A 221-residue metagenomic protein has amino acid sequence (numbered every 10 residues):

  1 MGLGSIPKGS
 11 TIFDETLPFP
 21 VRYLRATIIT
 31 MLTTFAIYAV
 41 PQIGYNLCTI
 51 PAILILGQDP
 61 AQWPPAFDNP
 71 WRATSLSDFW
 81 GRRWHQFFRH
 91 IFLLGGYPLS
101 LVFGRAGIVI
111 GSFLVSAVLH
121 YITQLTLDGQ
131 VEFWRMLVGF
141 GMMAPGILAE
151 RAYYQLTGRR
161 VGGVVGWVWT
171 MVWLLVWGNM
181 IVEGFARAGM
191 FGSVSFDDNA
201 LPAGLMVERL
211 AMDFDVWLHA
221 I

Functional and structural regions predicted by a protein language model:
M1-S77, G81, V102: Membrane-helix and juxtamembrane interface regions of eukaryotic multi-pass membrane proteins
G2-T30, V102-F103, Y121-V138, A152-V161 (+1 more regions): Membrane-lumen (extracellular) interface motif
R22-Y45, R105-F113, V131-M143, V161-L175: Transmembrane alpha-helices of multi-pass eukaryotic membrane proteins
A39-L54, L148, A152, V176-G184: Transmembrane alpha-helical segments that form the membrane-embedded catalytic/substrate-channel core of multi-pass
I53-Q124, R160-I221: Membrane-interfacial catalytic/cofactor-binding modules of polytopic membrane enzymes
G141-E150, S195-A200: Alpha-helical transmembrane segments and their membrane-interface exit regions
